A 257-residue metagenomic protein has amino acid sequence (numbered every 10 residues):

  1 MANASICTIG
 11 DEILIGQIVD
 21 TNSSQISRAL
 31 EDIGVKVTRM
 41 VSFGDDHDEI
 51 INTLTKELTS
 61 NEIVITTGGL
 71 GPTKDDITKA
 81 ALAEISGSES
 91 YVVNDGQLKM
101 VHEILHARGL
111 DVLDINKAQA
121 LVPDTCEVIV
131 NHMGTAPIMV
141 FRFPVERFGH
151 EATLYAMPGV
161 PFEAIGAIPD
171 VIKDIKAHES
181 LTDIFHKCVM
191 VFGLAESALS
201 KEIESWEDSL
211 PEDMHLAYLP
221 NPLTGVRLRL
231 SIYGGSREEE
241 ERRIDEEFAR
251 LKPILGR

Functional and structural regions predicted by a protein language model:
M1-V41, D45, E238-R242: Glycine-rich phosphate/diphosphate-binding loop of Rossmann-like nucleotide-binding domains
N3-S5, E62-I63, E127, I138 (+3 more regions): Structural motif
I9-D11, T66-K74, P158, Y233-G235: Glycine-rich beta-strand-to-loop/alpha-helix junction loops that act as flexible
E31, V35-K36, T59, G87-Y91 (+8 more regions): Generic secondary-structure signature for well-ordered alpha-helical cores
E49-N52, T59, D76-E179: Proline/glycine-rich low-complexity loops and linkers
T55-T66: Short, structured active-site "lid" loops
A152-I254: An accessory alpha-helical subdomain
